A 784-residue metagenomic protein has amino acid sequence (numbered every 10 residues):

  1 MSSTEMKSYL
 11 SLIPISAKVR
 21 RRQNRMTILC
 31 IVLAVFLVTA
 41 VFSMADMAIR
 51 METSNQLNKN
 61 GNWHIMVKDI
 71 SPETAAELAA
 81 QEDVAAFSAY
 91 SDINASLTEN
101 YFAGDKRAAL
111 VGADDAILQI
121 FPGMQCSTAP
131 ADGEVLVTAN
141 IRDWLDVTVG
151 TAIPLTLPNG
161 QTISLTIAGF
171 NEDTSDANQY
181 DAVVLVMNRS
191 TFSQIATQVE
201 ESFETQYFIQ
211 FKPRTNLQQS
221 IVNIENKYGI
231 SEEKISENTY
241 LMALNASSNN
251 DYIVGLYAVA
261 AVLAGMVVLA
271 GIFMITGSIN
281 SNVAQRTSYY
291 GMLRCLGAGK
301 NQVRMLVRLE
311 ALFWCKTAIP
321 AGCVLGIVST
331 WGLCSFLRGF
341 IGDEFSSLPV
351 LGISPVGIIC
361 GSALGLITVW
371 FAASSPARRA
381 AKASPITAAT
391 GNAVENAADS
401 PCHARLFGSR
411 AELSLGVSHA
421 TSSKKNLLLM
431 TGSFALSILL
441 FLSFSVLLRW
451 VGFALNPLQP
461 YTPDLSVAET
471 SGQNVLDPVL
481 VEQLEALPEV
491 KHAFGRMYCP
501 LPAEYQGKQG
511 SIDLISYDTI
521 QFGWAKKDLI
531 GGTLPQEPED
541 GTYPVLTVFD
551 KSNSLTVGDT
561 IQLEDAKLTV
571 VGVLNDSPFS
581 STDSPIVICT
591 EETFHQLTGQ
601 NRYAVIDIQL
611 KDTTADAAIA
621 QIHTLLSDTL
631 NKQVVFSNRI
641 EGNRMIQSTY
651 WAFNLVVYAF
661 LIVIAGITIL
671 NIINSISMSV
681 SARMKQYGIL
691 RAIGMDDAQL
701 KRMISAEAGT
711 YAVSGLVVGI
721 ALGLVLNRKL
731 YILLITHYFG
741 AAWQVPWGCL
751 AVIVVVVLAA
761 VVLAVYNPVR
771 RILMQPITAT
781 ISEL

Functional and structural regions predicted by a protein language model:
M1-M26, Q285-Q302, S329-I359, I367-G452 (+3 more regions): Feature of multi-pass inner-membrane transport and sensor proteins that recognizes transmembrane helices together
I15-R22, N301-G322, G326, T330 (+6 more regions): Alpha-helical transmembrane segments of multi-pass membrane proteins
R20, G271-C315, T668-T710: Interfacial "coupling" helices/loops that link adjacent transmembrane helices in transporter permeases
C30-K106, S443-S511: Hydrophobic, regular-secondary-structure patches
M44-N55, N94, A103-V111, D115-Q119 (+14 more regions): Peri-transmembrane interface segments
A48, Y252, I319, C323-C360 (+3 more regions): Short helix-loop junctions at transmembrane helix boundaries
W63-K68, I141-R142, E172-S175, D181-S248 (+3 more regions): A short beta-strand structural signal in non-transmembrane regions
S96-A152, S164-S175, F192, V199 (+3 more regions): Short beta-strand boundary microenvironments
